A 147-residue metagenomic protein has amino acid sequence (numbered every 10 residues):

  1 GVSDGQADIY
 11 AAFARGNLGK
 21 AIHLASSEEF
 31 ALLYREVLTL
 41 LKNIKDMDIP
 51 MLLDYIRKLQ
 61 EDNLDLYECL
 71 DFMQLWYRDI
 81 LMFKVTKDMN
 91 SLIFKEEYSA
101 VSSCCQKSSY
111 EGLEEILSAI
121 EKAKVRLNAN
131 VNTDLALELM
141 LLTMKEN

Functional and structural regions predicted by a protein language model:
G1-F72, W76-N147: Charged, glycine-rich active-site and insertion segments that engage polyanionic ligands
